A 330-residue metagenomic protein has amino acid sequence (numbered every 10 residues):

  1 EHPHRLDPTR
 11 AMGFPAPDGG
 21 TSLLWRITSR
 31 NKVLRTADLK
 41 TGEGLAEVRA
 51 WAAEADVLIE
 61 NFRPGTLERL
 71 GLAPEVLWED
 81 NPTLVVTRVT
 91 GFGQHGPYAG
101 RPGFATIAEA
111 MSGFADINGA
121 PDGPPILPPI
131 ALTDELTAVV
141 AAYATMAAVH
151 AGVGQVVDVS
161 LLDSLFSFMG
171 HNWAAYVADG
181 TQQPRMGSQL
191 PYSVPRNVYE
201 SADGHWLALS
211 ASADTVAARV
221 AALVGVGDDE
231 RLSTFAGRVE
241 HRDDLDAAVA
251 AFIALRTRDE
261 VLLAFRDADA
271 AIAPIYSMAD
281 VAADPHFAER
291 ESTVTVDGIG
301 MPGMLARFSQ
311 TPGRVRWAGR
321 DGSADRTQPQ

Functional and structural regions predicted by a protein language model:
E1-V149, R185, V296, W317-Q330: N-terminal helix-loop segment corresponding to the beta1-alpha1 unit of nucleotide/adenylate-binding folds
H4, F92-G93, L161-F166, W173 (+3 more regions): Glycine-rich beta-alpha junction loops
A11-G13, Y176-P184, D284-V296: Short, surface-exposed loop/helix-turn segments at secondary-structure junctions that function as lids/hinges flanking
Q94, D122-I130, V153-L165, P184-P191 (+1 more regions): Conserved Rossmann-fold dehydrogenase catalytic segment
A138-Q155, S167, H171-D179, A221-D228: Oxidoreductase and adenylate-handling cofactor-binding alpha/beta cores
P195-A268, I272, P329: Aromatic-enriched alpha-helical interface/lid elements that frame and gate functional surfaces
E200-A202, D280-Q330: Terminal low-complexity tails and localization/encapsulation signals of metabolic enzymes
R266-F287: Conserved PLP cofactor-binding pocket of PLP-dependent enzymes
